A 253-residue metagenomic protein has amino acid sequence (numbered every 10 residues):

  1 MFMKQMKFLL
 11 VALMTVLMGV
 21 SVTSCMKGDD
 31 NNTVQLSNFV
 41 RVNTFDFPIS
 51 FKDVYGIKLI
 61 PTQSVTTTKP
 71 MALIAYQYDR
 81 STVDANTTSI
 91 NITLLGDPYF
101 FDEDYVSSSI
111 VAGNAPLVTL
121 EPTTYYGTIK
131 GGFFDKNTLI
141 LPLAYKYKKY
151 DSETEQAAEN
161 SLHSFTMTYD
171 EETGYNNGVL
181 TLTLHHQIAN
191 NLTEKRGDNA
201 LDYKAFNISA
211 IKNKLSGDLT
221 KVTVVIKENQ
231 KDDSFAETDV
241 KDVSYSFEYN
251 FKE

Functional and structural regions predicted by a protein language model:
M1-F45: Bacterial Sec-dependent N-terminal signal peptides
M26-G96: Start-of-domain marker
T66-T68, F133-N137, N176, D198-A200 (+1 more regions): Solvent-exposed loop and beta-edge segments used for protein-protein assembly and interaction
L73, I140-P142, T181-T183, A205 (+1 more regions): Beta-strand secondary-structure signal
D84-K146: Surface-exposed beta-loop interaction hotspot
G127-R196: Short helix-loop boundary/capping segments
H186-K231: Short, solvent-exposed, Trp/other aromatic-anchored flexible loops in extracytoplasmic proteins
K231-E253: Short beta-strand elements
